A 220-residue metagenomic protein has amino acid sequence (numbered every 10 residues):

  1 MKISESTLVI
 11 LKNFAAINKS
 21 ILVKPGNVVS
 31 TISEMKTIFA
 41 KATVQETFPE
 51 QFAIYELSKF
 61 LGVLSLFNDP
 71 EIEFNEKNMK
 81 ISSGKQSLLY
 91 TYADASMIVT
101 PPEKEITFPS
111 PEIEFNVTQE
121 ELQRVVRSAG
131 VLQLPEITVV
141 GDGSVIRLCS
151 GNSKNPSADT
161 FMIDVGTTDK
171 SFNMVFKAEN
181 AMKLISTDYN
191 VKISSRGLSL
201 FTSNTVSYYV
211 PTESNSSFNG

Functional and structural regions predicted by a protein language model:
M1-A93, P111-G220: DNA polymerase processivity clamps
A95-F115: Long, charge-dense
